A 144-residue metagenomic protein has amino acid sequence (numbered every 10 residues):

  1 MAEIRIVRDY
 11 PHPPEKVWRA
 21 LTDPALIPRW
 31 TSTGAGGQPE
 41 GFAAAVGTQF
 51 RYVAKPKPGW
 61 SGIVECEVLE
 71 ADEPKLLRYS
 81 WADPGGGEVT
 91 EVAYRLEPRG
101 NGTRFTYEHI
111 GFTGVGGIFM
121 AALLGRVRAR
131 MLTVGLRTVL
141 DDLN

Functional and structural regions predicted by a protein language model:
M1-G37: Hydrophobic ligand-binding cavity/cleft-lining segments
R8, Y107-H109: Short, hydrophobic/aromatic-enriched beta-strand segments in well-ordered soluble domains
Y10, P14, S61, V89 (+3 more regions): A structural signal for well-ordered alpha-helical scaffolds and beta->alpha junctions
V17-W18, I27, F50-Y52, V68 (+4 more regions): Hydrophobic pocket/interface hotspot
P28, G41, K55-N101, I110-F112: Hydrophobic-ligand binding "helix-grip"
T33-Y52, G59: A solvent-exposed, acidic/Ser-Thr-rich amphipathic alpha-helical stretch
G111-N144: A conserved amphipathic terminal alpha-helix motif
